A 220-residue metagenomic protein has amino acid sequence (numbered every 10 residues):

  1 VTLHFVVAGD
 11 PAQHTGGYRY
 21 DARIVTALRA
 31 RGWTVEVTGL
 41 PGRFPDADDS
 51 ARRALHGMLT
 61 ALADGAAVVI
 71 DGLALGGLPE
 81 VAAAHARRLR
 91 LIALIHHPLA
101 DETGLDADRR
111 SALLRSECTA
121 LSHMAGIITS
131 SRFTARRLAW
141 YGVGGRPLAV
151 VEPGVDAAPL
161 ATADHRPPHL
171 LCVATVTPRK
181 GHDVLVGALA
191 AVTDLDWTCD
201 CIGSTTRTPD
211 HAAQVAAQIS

Functional and structural regions predicted by a protein language model:
V1-P41, T60-A66: N-terminal subdomain of nucleotide-sugar transferases
V25, L189-A190, I219: A conserved amphipathic alpha-helix that caps or lines the catalytic cleft of carbohydrate- and lipid-modifying enzymes
A67-V69, A84-E102: Active-site proximal beta-strand in glycosyltransferases
I70-L75: Short His-centered aromatic/hydrophobic patch
L99, D108-T129: Membrane-proximal helix-turn-helix segments that form the acceptor-binding/catalytic region of lipid-linked
F133, V151-G154: Carbohydrate-associated surface elements
A161-K180, V186-A191, C199-I202: Conserved donor-binding/catalytic core segment of Leloir-type glycosyltransferases
T198-Q214: Glycosyltransferase donor-sugar binding loop
